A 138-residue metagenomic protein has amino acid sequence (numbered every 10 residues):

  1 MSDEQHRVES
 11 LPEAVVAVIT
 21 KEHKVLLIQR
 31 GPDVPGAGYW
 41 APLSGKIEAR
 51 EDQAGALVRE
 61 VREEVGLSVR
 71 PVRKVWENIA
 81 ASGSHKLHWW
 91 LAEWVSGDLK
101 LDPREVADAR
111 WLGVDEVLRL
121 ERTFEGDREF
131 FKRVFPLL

Functional and structural regions predicted by a protein language model:
S2-L26, K46, E77: Conserved N-terminal beta-strand and adjoining loop/helix that marks the start of the Nudix/MutT-like hydrolase domain
E9, V34, N78-S82: A short beta-turn/loop motif at secondary-structure boundaries
E13-V15, H23, H85-H88, A107: Change "...and in nucleic-acid phosphodiester-cleaving endonucleases..." to "...and in nucleic-acid processing enzymes
T20-V25, D33-V34, E48-A49, G83 (+1 more regions): Short, charged/polar surface micro-motifs in flexible loops or helix N-caps
K24-E63: Conserved Nudix-box catalytic region and its N-terminal flanking loop in Nudix hydrolases and closely related
L67-W76: A short coil-to-beta-strand element that immediately follows conserved catalytic motifs
N78-K100, R110, V114-E116, R133-L138: Active-site-adjacent beta-strand/loop module that shapes the phosphate/pyrophosphate-binding cleft
E116-D127: Short acidic, Gly/Pro-enriched loop/turn segments at secondary-structure junctions
